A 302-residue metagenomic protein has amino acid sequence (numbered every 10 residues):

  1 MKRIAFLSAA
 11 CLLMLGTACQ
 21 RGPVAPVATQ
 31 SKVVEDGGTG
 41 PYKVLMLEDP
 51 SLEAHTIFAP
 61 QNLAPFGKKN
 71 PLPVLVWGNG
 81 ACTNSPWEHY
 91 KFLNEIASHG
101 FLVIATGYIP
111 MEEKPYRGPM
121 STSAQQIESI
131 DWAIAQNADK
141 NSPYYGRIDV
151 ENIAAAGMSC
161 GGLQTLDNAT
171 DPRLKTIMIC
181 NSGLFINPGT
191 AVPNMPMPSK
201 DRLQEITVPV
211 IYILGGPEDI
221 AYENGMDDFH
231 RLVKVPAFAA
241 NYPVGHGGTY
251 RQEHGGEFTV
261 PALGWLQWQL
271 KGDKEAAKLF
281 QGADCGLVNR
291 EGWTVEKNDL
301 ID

Functional and structural regions predicted by a protein language model:
L15-A18: C-terminal motif of bacterial Sec signal peptides marking the signal peptidase cleavage site
P23-N70: N-terminal cap/lid segment of alpha/beta-hydrolase-fold proteins
A64-P71, P115-L163: Gly/Ser-rich "nucleophile elbow"/oxyanion-hole loop immediately N-terminal to the catalytic nucleophile in hydrolases
K69-G80: Short beta-strand element of the alpha/beta-hydrolase
W87-T106: Short amphipathic alpha-helix adjacent to the substrate-entry channel of hydrolases
Q164-N168: Hydrolases whose catalytic domains are alpha/beta-hydrolase-1, hotdog thioesterase, or metallo-beta-lactamase-like
K175-Q252: The feature captures the conserved acid-bearing segment of alpha/beta-hydrolase catalytic domains
V235, V244-G247, Q252-D302: Alpha/beta-hydrolase-fold serine-hydrolase catalytic core, especially in secreted/extracellular enzymes
